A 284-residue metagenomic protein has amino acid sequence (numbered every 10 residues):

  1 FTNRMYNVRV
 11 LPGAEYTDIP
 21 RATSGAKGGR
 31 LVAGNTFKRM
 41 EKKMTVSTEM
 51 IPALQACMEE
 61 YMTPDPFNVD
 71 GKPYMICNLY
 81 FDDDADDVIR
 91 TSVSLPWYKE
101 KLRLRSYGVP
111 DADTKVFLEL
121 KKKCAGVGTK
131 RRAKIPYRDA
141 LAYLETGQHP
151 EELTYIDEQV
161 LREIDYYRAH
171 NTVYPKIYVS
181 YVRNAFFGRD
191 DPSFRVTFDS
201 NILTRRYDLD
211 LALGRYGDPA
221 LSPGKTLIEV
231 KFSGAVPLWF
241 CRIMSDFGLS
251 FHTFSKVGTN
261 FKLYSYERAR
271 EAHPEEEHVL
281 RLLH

Functional and structural regions predicted by a protein language model:
F1-L31: N-terminal amphipathic/basic-hydrophobic helices that include classical n-h-c signal peptides and signal-anchor
P20-H284: Phosphate-end processing signature that detects enzymes handling 5′-triphosphorylated RNA and polyphosphate
